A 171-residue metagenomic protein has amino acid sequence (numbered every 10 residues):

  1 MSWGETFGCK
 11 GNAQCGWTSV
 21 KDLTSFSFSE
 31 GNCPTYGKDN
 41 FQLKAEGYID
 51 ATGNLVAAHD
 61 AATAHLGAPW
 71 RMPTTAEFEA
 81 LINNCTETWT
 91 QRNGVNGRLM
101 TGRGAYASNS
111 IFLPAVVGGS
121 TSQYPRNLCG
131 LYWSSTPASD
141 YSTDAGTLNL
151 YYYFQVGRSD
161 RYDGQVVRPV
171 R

Functional and structural regions predicted by a protein language model:
M1-R171: Conserved positions within compact, well-structured domain cores
